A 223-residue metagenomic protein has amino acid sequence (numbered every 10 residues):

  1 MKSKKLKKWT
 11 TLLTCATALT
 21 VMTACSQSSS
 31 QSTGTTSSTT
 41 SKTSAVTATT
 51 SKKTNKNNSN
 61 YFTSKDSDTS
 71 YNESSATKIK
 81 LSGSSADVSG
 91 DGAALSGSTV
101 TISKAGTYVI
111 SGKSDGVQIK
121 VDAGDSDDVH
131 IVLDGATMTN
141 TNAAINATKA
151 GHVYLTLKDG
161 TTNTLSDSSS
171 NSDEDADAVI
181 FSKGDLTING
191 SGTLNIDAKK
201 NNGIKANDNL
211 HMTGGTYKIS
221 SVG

Functional and structural regions predicted by a protein language model:
K2-G223: A composition-driven surface/loop motif
